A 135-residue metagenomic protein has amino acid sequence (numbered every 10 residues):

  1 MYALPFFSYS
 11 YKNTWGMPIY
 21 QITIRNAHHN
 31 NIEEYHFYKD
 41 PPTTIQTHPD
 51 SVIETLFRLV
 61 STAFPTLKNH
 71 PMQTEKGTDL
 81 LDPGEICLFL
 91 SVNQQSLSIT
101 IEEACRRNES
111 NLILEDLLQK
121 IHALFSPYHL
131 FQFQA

Functional and structural regions predicted by a protein language model:
M1-T14, I19, H48, T62-T66 (+1 more regions): Short, well-ordered, aromatic-rich surface patches in folded extracellular/luminal domains
P5, H28-K39, S96-I101: Short, well-ordered strand-loop elements centered on a beta-strand within folded domains, enriched for acidic residues
Q21-F37, L81-F89: A short, structured beta-strand/loop element
R25-N30, T43, R107-S110, L118: Short, low-complexity, polar/charged sequence segments that are solvent-exposed and flexible
E33-P71: A short-motif feature that recognizes glycine-rich, charge-decorated loops that bind or process nucleotide phosphates
